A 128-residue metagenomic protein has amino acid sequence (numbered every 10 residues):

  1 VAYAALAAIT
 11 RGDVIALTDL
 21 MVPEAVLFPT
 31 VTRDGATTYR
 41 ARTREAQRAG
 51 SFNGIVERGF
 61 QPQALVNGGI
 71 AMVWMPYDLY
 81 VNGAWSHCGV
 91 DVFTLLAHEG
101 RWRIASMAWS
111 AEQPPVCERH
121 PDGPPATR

Functional and structural regions predicted by a protein language model:
V1-G12: Short, aromatic-enriched amphipathic alpha-helices that serve as compact interaction elements
A5, L17, A25, V73 (+1 more regions): Hydrophobic pocket/interface hotspot
G12-F28: Short, well-ordered alpha-helical segments enriched in acidic and aromatic residues
M21-V22, V31, Y77-L79, D91 (+1 more regions): A mature extracytoplasmic/lumenal domain signature
V26, A36-S86: Surface-exposed, charged secondary-structure patches
M72, C88-E118: Short beta-strand edge/turn micro-motifs at domain boundaries
P114-R128: Acidic/histidine-enriched, glycine/proline-rich intrinsically disordered or flexible terminal extensions
